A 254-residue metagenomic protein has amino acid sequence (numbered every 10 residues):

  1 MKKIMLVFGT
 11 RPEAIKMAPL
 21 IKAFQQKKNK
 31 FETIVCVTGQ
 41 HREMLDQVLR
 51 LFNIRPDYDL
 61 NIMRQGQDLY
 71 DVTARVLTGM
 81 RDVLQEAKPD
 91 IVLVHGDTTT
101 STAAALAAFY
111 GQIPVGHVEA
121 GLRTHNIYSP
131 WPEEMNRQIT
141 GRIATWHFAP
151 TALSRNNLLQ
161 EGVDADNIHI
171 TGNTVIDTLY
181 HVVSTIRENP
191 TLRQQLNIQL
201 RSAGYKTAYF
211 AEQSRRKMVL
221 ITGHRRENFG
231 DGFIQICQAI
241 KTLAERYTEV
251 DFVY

Functional and structural regions predicted by a protein language model:
M1-G39: N-terminal subdomain of nucleotide-sugar transferases
N29-R75, G79: Conserved nucleotide-sugar phosphate-binding/catalytic loop shared by glycosyltransferases and other
K30-E32, C237, K241-Y254: A conserved nucleotide-sugar
C36-T38, R42-E43, I143-Q235: A nucleotide-sugar donor-handling region in carbohydrate enzymes
K88-D90: Proline-aspartate-enriched helix->loop->beta-strand connector
L93-G111: An aromatic- and histidine-rich active-site surface loop
H117-W131, I143-T145: A short, histidine- and acid-enriched strand-loop-helix "catalytic/donor-clamping" loop that lines the nucleotide-sugar
